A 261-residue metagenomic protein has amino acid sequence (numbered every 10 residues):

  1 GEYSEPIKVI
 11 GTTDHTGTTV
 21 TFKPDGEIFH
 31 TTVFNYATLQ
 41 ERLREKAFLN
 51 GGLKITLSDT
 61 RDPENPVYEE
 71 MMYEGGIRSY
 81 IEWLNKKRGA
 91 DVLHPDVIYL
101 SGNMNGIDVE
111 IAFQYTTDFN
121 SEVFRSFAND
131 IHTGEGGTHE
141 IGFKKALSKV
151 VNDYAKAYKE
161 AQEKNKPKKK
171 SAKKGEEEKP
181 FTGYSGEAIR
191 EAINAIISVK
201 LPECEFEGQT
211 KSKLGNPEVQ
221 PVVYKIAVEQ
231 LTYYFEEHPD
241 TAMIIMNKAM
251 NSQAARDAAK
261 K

Functional and structural regions predicted by a protein language model:
G1-K261: GHKL-family ATPase ATP-binding module
